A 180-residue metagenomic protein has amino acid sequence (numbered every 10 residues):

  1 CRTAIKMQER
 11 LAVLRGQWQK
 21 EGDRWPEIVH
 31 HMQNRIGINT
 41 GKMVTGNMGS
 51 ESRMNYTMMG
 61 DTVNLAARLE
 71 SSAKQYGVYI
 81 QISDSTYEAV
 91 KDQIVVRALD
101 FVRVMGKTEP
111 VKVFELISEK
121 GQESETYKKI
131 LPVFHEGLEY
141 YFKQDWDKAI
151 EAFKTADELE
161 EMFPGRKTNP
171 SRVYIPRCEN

Functional and structural regions predicted by a protein language model:
C1-K6, R53-Y56: Catalytic NTP-binding/metal-coordinating core of nucleotidyl cyclase/transferase enzymes
V13-D61, S85-K91, K107-E115: Catalytic core of nucleotidyl cyclases, primarily class III adenylyl/guanylyl cyclases
M43-T45, S72-K143, K148, K154-M162 (+2 more regions): Cytosolic regulatory/linker segments at or just downstream of nucleotide-handling modules in signal-transduction
